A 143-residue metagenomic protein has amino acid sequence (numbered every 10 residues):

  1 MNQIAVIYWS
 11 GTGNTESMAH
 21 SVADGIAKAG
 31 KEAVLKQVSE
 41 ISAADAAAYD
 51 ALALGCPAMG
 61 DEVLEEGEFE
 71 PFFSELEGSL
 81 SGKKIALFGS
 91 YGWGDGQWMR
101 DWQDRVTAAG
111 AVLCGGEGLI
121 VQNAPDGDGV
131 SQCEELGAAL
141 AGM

Functional and structural regions predicted by a protein language model:
N2-I4, N14-S17, S21-V38, A48-M143: FMN-binding flavodoxin-like domain, especially the glycine-rich phosphate-binding loop
Y8-T12: Aromatic-flanked redox-active Cys/Sec active sites in thiol-based oxidoreductases, especially the WC-centered
S42: N-terminal helical hairpins
